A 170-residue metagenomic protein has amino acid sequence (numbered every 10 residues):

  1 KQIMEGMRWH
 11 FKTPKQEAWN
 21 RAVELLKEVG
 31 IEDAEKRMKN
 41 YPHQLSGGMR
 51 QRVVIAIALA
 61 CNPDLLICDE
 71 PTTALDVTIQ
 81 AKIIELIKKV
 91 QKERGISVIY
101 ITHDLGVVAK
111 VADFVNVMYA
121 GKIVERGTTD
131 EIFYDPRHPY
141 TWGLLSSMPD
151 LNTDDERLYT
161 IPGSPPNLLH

Functional and structural regions predicted by a protein language model:
W9-K12, Q16-I31, E35-K39, Y134 (+1 more regions): ABC ATPase nucleotide-binding domain helical subdomain, centered on the C-loop/LSGGQ "ABC signature"
E32-E35, T128-H170: Short catalytic/signature loops enriched in Gly
A60-D64: A short, proline-enriched helix->beta-strand linker immediately N-terminal to the Walker B motif in ABC-type P-loop
A81-G95, G106: Helical segment within the ABC ATPase nucleotide-binding domain
V108-K110: A short, surface-exposed alpha-helical micro-motif characterized by mixed small hydrophobic and charged/polar residues
F114, R126: Short, glycine/charged-rich "phosphate-handling" switch motifs in NTP-dependent and phosphotransfer domains
